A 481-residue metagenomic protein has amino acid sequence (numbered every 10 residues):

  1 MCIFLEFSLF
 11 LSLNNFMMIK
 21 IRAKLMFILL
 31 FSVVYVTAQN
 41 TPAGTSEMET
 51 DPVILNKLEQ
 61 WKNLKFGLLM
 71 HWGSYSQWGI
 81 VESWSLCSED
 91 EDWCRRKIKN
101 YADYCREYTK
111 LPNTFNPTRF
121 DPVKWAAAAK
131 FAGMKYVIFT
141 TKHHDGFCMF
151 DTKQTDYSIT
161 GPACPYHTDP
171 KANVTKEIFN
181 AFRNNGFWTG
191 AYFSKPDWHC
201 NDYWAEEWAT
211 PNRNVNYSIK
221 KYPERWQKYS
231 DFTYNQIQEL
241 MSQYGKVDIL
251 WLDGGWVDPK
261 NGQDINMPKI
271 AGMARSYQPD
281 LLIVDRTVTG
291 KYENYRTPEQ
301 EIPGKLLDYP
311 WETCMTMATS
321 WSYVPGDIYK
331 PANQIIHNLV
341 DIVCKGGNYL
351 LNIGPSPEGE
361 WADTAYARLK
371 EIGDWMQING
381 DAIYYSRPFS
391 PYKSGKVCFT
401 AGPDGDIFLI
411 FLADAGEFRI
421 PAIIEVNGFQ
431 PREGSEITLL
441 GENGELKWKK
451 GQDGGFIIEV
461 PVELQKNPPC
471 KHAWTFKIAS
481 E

Functional and structural regions predicted by a protein language model:
M1-T41: Bacterial Sec-dependent N-terminal signal peptides
Q39-E481: Mature catalytic domains of secreted/periplasmic carbohydrate-active enzymes
